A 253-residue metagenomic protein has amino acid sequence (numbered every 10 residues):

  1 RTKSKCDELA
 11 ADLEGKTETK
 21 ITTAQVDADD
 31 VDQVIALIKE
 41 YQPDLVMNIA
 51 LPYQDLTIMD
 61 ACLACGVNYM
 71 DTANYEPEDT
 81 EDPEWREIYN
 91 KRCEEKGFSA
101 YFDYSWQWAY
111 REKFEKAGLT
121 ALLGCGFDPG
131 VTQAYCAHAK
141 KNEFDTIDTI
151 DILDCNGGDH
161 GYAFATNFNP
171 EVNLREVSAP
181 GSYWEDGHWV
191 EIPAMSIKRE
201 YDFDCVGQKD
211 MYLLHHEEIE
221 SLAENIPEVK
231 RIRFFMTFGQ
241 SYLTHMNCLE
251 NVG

Functional and structural regions predicted by a protein language model:
T2-K5: Helix N-cap at the beta1-alpha1 junction of Rossmann-like dinucleotide-binding domains, i.e., the first residues
D7, D32, A50-L56, S105-W108 (+2 more regions): Residue-level marker for well-ordered alpha-helical positions
L9-E18: Short, conserved SAM-binding/catalytic segment of Class I S-adenosyl-L-methionine-dependent methyltransferases
I21-T23: Hydrophobic/aromatic anchor residues within beta-strands of the central parallel beta-sheet of Rossmann-like
Q25-P43, A50, Q54: Conserved Rossmann-fold cofactor-binding substructure of NAD(P)-dependent oxidoreductases
P52-F168: Glycine-/Pro-rich loop/turn segments that contact NAD(P) or position catalytic residues in Rossmann-like domains
K141-G253: C-terminal catalytic/substrate-binding lobe primarily of soluble NAD(P)-dependent oxidoreductases
